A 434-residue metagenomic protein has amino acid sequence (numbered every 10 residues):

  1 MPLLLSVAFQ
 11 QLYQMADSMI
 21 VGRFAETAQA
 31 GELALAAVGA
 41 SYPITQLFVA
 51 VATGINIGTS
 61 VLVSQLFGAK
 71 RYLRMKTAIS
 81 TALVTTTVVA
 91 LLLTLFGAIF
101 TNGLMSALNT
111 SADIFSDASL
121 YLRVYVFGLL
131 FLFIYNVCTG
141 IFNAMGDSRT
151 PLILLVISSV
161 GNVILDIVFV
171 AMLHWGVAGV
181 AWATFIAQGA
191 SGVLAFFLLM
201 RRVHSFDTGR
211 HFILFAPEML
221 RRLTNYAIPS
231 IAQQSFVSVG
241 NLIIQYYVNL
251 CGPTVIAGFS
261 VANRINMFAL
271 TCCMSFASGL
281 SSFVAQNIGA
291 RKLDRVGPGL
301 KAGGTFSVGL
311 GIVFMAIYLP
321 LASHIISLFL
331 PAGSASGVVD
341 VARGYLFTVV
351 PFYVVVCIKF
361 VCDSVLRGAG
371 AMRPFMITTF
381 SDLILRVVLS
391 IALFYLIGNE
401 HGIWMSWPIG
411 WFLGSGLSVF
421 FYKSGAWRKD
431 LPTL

Functional and structural regions predicted by a protein language model:
M1, V63-G128, M172-I228, V284-P351 (+1 more regions): Short alpha-helical transmembrane segments in multi-pass integral membrane proteins
M1-M19, R23-F24, P43-G58, L62 (+6 more regions): N-terminal transmembrane alpha-helices
P2-D17, V124, Y135, S158 (+5 more regions): Transmembrane helical elements of multi-pass membrane transporters/channels
L3, V7, M19, R23 (+16 more regions): Transmembrane alpha-helix boundary and packing residues in multipass membrane permease domains and related
A8, L12-L35, M105-A112, V168-W175 (+6 more regions): Helix-terminus/linker motif at the lipid-water interface of multi-pass membrane proteins
E32-P43, A118, L122, A181 (+3 more regions): Small-residue hotspots at the loop-to-helix junctions and early N-terminal turns of transmembrane alpha-helices
L35-L95, L132-P151, G258-I317, A322 (+2 more regions): Small-residue-rich hydrophobic transmembrane alpha-helices
N56, Y125-N143, P151-S159, V180-V193 (+4 more regions): Short runs within selected transmembrane alpha-helices of multi-pass transporters and secretion channels
